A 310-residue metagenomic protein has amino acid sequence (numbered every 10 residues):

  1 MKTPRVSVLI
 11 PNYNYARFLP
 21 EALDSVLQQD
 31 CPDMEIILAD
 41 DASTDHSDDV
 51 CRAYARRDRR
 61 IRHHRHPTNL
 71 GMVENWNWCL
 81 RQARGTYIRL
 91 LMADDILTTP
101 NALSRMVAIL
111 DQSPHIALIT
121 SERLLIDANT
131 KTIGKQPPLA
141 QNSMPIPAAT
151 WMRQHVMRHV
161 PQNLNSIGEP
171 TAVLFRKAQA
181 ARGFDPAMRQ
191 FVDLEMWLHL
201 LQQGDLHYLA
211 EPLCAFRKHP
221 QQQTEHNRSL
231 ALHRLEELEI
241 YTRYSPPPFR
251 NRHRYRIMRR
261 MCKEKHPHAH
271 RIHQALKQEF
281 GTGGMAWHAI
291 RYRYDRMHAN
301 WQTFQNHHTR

Functional and structural regions predicted by a protein language model:
P4-S7, E35, E195: Cell-envelope/extracellular polymer assembly enzymes that use nucleotide-activated donors
D24-D33: Short, acidic, metal-binding catalytic loop of nucleotide-sugar glycosyltransferases
D40-D49, T68, M92: A conserved acidic beta->alpha catalytic loop
H66-A83, I96: Glycine-rich, basic loop-to-helix element that forms the pyrophosphate-binding segment of sugar-nucleotide handling
R81, S121-R123, K135-H233, E237: Conserved nucleotide-sugar donor-binding catalytic segment
I88-R89: Short aromatic/hydrophobic "clamp" motif used to bind/position activated sugar donors
A93-I96, E122: The conserved acidic donor/metal-binding loop of glycosyltransferases
N101-L139: Conserved donor NDP-sugar-binding/catalytic core segment of glycosyltransferases
